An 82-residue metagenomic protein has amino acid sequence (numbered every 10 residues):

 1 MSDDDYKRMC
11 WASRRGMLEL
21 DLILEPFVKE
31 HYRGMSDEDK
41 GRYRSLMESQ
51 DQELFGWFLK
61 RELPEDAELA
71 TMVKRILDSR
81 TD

Functional and structural regions predicted by a protein language model:
S2-D82: Positively charged, polar, low-complexity stretches
